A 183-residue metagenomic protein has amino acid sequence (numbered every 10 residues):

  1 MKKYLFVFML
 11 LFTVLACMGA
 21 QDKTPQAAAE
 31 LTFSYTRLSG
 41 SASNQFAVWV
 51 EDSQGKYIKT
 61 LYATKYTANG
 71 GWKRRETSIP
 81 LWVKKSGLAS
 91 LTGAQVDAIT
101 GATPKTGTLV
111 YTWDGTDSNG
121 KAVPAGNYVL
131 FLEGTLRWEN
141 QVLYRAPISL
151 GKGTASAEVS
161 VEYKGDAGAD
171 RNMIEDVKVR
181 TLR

Functional and structural regions predicted by a protein language model:
K2-L10: Sec-dependent signal peptide recognition, specifically the positively charged N-region followed immediately by
Y4, L15-Q26: Bacterial Sec-dependent signal peptides at the C-terminal "C-region" and cleavage site
Q21-T67, E139-R183: Primarily secretory-pathway and cell-envelope proteins
F33-Y35, Y111-W113, L132: Preference for bulky hydrophobic residues occupying beta-strand positions in well-ordered beta-sheet regions
F46, Y111, Y128: Residue-level detector of short, conserved catalytic/binding motifs and their immediate flanks
S53-P124: Structured domain cores in non-transmembrane regions
G126-L132: Short, aromatic- and glycine-rich surface loops/edge beta-strands on solvent-exposed regions
E133-R137: Beta-strand-rich extracellular modules
